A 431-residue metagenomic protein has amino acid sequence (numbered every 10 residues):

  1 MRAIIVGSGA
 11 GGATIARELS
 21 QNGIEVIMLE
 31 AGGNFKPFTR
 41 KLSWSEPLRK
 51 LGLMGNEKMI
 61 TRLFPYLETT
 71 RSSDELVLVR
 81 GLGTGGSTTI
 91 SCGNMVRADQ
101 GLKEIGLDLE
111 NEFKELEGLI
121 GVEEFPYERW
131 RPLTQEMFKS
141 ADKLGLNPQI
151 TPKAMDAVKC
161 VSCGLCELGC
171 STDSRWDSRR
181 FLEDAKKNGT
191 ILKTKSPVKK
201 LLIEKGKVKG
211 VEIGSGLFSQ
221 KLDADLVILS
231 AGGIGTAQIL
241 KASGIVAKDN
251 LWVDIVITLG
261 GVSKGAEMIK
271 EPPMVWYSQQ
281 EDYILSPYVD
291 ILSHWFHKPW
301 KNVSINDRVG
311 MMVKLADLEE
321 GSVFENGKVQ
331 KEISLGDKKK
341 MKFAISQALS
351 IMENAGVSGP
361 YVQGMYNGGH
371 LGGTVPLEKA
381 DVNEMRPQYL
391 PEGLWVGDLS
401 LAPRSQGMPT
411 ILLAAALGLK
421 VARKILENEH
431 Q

Functional and structural regions predicted by a protein language model:
M1-G101, A247-D254, T258-L259: N-terminal glycine-rich phosphate/pyrophosphate-binding loop and immediately adjacent elements
G9-A10, I234, L401, P409: Residue-level detector of alpha-helix initiation sites
E18-Q21, E25-M28, G32-S43, K187 (+6 more regions): Glycine-rich loop(s) and the adjacent beta-strand/alpha-helix scaffold that form part
L63-E68, S72-S73, L78, T84-I90 (+5 more regions): FAD cofactor-binding and catalytic pocket of flavoenzymes
T84-V161: Rossmann-like flavin
L119-E124, P148-N188, K328-I333: Helix-loop-beta segment of a Rossmann-like dinucleotide-binding subdomain
K153-M155, T194-K209: A conserved short coil-to-beta-strand element within the FAD-binding core of flavoproteins
P403-I425: A conserved FAD-binding loop/helix module that cradles the flavin
